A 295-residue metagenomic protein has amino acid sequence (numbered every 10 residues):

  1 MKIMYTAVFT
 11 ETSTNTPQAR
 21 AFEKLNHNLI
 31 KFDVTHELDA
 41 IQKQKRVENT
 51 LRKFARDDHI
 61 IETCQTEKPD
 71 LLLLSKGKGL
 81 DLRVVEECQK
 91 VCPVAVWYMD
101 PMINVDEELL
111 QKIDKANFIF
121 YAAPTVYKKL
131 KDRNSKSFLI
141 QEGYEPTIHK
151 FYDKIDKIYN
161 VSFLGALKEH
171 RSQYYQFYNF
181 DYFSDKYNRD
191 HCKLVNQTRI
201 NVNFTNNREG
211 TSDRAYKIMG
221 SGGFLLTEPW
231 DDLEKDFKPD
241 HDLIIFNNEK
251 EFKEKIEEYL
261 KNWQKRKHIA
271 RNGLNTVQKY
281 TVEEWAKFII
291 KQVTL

Functional and structural regions predicted by a protein language model:
M1-E62, T66-E67, S75-V85, M99-P101 (+3 more regions): Nucleotide-sugar donor-binding catalytic core of glycosyltransferases
R56-H59, E251, K255: Well-ordered alpha-helical segments embedded in enzymatic catalytic cores
Q89-V96: Short beta-strand/loop segments at the ligand-binding rim of alpha/beta enzyme cores
L243-E249, E258-W263: Conserved acidic donor-binding segment of nucleotide-sugar-dependent glycosyltransferases
E249-F252, G273: Catalytic phosphate/metal-binding cores of nucleic-acid and nucleotide-processing enzymes, i.e., regions that mediate
E258, K265-K279: A short, well-ordered alpha-helix in the C-terminal region of glycosyltransferases
V282-L295: C-terminal alpha-helical cap of glycosyltransferases
